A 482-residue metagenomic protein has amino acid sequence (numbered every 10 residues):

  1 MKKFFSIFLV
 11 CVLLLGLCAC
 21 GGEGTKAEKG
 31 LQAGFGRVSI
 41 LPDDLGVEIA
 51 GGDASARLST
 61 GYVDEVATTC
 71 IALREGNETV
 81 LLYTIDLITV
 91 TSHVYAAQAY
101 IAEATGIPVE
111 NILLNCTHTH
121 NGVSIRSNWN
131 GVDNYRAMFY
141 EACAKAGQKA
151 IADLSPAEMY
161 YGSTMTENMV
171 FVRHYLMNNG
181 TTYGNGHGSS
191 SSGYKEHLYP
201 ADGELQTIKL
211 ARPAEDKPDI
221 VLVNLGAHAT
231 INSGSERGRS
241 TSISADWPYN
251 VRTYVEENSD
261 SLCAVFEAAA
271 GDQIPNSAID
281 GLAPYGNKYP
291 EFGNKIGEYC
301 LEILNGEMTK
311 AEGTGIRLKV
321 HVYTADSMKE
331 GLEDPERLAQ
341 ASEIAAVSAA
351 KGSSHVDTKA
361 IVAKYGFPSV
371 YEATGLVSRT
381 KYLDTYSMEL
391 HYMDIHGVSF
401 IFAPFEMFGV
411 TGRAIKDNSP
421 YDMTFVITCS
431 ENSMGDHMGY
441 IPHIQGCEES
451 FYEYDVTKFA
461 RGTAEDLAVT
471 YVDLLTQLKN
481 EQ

Functional and structural regions predicted by a protein language model:
M1-F8: Positively charged n-region of N-terminal signal peptides that target proteins for export
F8-G16: Bacterial N-terminal signal peptides
L15-K29: Sec-dependent signal peptide cleavage junction
A27-C116, V123-I279, A283-E291, L304 (+1 more regions): Conserved beta-alpha junction segments in alpha/beta enzyme cores
I296: Anionic-ligand-binding alpha/beta catalytic cores of soluble enzymes and soluble regulatory domains that recognize
C300: Glycan-recognition surfaces in beta-rich domains, encompassing non-catalytic CBMs and lectin-like receptor-binding
